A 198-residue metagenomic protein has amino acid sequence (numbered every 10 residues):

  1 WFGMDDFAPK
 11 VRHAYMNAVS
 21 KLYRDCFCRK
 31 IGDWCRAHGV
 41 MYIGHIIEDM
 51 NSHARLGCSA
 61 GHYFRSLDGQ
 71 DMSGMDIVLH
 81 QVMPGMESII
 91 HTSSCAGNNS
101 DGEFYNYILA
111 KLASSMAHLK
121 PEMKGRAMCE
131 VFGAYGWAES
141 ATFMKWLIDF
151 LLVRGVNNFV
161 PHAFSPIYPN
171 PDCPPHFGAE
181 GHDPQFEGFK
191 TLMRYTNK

Functional and structural regions predicted by a protein language model:
W1-K198: Carbohydrate-binding surfaces of carbohydrate-active enzymes
